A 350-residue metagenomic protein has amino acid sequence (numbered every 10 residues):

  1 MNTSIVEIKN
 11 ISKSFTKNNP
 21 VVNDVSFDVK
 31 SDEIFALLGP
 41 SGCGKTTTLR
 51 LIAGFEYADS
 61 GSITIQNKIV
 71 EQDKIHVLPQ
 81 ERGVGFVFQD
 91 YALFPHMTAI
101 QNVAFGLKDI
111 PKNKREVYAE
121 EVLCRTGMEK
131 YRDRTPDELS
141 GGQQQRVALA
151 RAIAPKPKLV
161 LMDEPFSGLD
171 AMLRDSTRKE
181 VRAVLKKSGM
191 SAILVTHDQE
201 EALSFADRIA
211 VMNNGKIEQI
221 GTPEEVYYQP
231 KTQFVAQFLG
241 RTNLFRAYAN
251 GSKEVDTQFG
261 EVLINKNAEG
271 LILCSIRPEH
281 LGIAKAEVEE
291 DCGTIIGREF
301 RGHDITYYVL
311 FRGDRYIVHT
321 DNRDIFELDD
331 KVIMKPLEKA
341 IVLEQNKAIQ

Functional and structural regions predicted by a protein language model:
M1-I8, S12-D24, D73-V77, P111: A short, flexible loop at the N-terminus of ABC-type nucleotide-binding domains that lies
L38-P40: The feature captures the beta-strand-to-loop junction immediately N-terminal to the Walker
A53: Helix-to-loop junction immediately C-terminal to a conserved catalytic motif
D59-S62, N214: Conserved coupling/switch loops of ABC nucleotide-binding domains, chiefly the family-specific signature
G61-Q72: Conserved ABC transporter NBD signature motif
P79, G83-G85, Q89, L93-F234: ABC ATPase nucleotide-binding domains
K253-R298, R323-Q350: Glycine/charge-rich catalytic "coupling/switch" loops of P-loop NTPases
